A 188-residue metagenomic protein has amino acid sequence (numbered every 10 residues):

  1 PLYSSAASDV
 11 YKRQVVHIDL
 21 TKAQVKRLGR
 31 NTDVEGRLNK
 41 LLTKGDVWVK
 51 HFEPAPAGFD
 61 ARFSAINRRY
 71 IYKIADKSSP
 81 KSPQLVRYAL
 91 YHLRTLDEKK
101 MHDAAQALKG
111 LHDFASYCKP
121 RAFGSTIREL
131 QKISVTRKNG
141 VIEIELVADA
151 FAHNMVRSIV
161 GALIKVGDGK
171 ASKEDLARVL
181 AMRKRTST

Functional and structural regions predicted by a protein language model:
P1-A7, Y11: Single conserved hydrophobic/aromatic residue that forms the stacking wall/gate of nucleotide- or nucleobase-binding
K12-R37: Short, structured active-site "lid" loops
K40-D46, L163-D168: A common structural junction motif
D46-V147: Non-catalytic RNA-recognition surface used by pseudouridine synthases
Q106-K109, V160-D168: Short amphipathic alpha-helical signal-transduction/dimerization elements
N139, E143-H153, K170-E174, R178-V179: Conserved helix-adjacent loop modules within structured domains
L163-T188: Pseudouridine synthases involved in rRNA/tRNA modification
